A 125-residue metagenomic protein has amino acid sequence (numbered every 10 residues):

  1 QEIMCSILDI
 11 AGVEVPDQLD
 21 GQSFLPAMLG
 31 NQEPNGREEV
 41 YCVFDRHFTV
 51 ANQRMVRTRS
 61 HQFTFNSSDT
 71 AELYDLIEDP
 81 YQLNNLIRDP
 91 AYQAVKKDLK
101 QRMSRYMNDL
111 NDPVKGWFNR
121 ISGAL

Functional and structural regions predicted by a protein language model:
E2-M4, D9-E72, L76, A94 (+1 more regions): C-terminal cap/loop subdomain of S1 sulfatases and analogous C-terminal strand-loop tails that border
M4, L83, M103: Generic structural marker for isolated residues within well-ordered, non-membrane alpha-helices of soluble domains
P26, N85-R88: Phosphate-coordinating loops and pocket residues in cytosolic domains that bind phosphorylated ligands
D79: Intrinsically disordered, low-complexity polar regions and short flexible loop motifs
